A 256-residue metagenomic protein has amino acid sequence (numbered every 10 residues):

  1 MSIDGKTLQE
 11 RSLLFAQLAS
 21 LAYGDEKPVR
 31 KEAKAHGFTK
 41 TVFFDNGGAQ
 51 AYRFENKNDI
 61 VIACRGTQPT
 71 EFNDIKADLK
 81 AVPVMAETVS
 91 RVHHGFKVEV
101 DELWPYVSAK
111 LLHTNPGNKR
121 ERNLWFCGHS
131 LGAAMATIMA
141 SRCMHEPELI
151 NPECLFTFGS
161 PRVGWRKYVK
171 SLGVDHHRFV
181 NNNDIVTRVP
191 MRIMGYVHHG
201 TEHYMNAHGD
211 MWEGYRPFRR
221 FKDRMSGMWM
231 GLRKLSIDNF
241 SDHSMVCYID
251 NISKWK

Functional and structural regions predicted by a protein language model:
M1-C127, L131-K256: Non-catalytic, mobile gating and regulatory segments of ester bond hydrolases
